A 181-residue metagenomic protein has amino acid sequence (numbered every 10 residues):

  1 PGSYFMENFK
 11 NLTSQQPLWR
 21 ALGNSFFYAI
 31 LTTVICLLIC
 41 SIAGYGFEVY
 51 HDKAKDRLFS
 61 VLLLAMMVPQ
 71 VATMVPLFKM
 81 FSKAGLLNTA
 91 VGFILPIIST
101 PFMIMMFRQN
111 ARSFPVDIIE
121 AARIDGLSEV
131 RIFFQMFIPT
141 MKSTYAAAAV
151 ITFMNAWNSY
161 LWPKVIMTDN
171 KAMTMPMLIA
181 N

Functional and structural regions predicted by a protein language model:
P1-N181: A structural signal for multi-pass alpha-helical bundles of membrane permease subunits that mediate small-molecule
